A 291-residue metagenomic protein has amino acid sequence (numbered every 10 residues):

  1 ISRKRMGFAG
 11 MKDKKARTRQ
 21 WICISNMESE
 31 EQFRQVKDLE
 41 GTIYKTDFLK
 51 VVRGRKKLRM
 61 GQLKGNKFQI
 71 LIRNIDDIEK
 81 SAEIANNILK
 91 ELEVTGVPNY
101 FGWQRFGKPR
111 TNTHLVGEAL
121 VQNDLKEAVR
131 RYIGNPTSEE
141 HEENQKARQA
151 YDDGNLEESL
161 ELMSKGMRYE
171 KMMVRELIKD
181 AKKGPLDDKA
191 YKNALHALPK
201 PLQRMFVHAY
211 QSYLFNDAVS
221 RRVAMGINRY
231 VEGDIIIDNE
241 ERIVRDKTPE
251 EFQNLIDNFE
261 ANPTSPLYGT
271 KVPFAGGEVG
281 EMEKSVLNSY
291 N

Functional and structural regions predicted by a protein language model:
I1-N291: Non-catalytic, substrate/partner-engaging modules appended to enzymatic cores
